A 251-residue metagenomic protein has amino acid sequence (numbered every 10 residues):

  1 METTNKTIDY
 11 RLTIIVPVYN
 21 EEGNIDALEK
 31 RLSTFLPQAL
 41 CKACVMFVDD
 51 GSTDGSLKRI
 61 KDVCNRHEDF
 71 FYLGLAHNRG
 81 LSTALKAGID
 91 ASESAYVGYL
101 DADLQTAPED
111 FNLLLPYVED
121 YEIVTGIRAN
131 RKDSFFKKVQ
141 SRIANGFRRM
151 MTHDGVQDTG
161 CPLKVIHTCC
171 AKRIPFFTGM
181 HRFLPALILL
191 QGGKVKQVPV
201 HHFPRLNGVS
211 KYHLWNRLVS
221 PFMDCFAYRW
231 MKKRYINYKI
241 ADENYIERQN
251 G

Functional and structural regions predicted by a protein language model:
M1-F135, C169, L190, V195-K196 (+1 more regions): Structured catalytic core of nucleotide-sugar glycosyltransferases
M1-Y10, G146, H153-D154, T178-G251: Hydrophobic helical membrane-anchoring modules
S52, H77, K132, F136 (+3 more regions): Residue-level signature of the cytosolic catalytic core of signaling kinases
G55, I166, F183: Short Gly/charged-rich anion-binding patches and loops
R59, A84-L85, D110, F135 (+4 more regions): Hydrophobic alpha-helical segments typical of transmembrane helices and their membrane-interface/capping positions
G80, K132, K164, P204-R205: A short acidic, often aromatic-flanked loop/helix-cap motif at beta-alpha or helix-coil junctions that lines enzyme
Y121-K172, M223-F226: Short, flexible, basic/aromatic active-site loop/helix in glycosyltransferases
